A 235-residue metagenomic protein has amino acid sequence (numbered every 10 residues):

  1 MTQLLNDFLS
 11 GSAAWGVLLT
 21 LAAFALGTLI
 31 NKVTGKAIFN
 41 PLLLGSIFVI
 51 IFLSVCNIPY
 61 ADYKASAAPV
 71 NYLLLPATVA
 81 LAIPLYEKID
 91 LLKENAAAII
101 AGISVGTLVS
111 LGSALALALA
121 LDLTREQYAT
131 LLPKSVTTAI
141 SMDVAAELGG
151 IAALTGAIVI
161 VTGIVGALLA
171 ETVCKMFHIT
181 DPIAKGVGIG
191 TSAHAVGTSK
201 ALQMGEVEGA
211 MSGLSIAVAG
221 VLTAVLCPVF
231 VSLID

Functional and structural regions predicted by a protein language model:
L4-Y86, L91-G102, G106: Helical membrane-embedded segments and adjacent short helical loop/helix-boundary regions of multi-pass membrane
L5-D7, E94-A97, L119-A120, V173-D181: Membrane-interface helix-loop junctions in multi-pass transporters/channels
G16, T20-L29, S46, I50 (+8 more regions): Transmembrane alpha-helical segments of multi-pass membrane transport proteins and ion-pumping complexes
N31-G35, N57, G150, C174-I179 (+5 more regions): Generic secondary-structure signature for well-ordered alpha-helical cores
T34-I38, P59-Y60, K64, D90 (+5 more regions): Membrane-interfacial segments
K88-I164: Internal active-site segments that recognize and position negatively charged phosphoryl groups and nucleotide moieties
Q127-L154, I158-T162, M176, T180-V218: Alpha-helical membrane segments and immediately flanking helix-loop junctions that form or couple to the substrate/ion
